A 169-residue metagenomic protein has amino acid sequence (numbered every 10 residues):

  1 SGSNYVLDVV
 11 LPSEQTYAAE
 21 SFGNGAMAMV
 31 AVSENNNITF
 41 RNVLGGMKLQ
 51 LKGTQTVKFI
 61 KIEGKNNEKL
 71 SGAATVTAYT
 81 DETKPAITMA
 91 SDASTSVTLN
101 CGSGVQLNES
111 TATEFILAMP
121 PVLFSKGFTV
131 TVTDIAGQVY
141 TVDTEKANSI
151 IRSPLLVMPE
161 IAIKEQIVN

Functional and structural regions predicted by a protein language model:
S1-L7, F59-S149: Tryptophan-paired
S1-T56, N108-T113, D134-V168: Short, low-hydrophobicity acidic/polar segments
